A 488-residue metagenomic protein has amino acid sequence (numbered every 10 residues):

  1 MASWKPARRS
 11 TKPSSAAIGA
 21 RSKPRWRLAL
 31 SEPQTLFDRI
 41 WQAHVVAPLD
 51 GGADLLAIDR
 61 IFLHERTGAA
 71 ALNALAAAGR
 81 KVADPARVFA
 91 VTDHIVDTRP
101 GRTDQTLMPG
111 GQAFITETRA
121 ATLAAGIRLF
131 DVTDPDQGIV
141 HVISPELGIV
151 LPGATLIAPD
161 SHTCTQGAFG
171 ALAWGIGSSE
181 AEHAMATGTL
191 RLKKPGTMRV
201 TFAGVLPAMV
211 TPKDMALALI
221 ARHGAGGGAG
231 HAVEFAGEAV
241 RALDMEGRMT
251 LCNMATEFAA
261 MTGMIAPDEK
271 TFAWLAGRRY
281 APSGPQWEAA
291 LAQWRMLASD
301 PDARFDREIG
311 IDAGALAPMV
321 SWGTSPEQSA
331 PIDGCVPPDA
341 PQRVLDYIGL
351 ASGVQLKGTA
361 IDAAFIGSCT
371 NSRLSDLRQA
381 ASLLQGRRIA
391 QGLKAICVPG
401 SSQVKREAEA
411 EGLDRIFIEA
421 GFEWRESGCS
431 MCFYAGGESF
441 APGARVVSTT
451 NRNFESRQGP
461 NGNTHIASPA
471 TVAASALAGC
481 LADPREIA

Functional and structural regions predicted by a protein language model:
M1-L28: C-terminal alpha-helix plus adjacent terminal tail
A29-A488: Fe-S-dependent hydro-lyases/dehydratases of central metabolism
